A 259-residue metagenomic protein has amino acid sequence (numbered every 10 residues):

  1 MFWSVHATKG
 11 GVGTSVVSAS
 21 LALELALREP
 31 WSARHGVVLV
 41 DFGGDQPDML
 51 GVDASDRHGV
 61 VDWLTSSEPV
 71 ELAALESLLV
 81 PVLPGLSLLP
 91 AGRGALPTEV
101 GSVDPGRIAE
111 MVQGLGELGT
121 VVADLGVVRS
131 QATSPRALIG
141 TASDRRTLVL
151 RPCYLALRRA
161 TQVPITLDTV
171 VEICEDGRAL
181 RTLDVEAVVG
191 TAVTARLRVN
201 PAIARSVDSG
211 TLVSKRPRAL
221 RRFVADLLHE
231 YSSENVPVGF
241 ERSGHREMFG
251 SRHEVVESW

Functional and structural regions predicted by a protein language model:
F2-Q46, L115: Walker A/P-loop phosphate-binding motif and the immediately C-terminal alpha-helix
H6-K9, D41-G44, A91-R93, D124-V128 (+3 more regions): Structural motif
A26-G36, S102-V103, S130-S143: Intrinsically disordered, low-complexity coil segments
R28-S32, D62-W63, G94, R151 (+1 more regions): Cytoplasmic membrane-interface segments at the C-terminal ends of transmembrane helices
R34-G116, S206-D208: P-loop/Walker-type NTP enzyme "switch/lid" segment
D104-R107, A156, R216-F223: Helical mechanochemical/support elements of P-loop NTPase systems and associated helical scaffolds
R107-M111, L115-S209: Conserved catalytic-core segment of NTP-binding enzymes
L167-W259: C-terminal lobe/tail of nucleotide-utilizing enzymes
